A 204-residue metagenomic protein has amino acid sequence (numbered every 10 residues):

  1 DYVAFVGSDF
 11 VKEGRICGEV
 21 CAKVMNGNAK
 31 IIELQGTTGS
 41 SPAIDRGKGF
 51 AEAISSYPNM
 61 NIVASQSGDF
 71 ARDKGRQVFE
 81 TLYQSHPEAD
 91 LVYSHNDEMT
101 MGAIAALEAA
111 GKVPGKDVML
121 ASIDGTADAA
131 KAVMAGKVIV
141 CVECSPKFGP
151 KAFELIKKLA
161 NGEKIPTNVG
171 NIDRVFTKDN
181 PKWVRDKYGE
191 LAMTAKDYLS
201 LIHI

Functional and structural regions predicted by a protein language model:
D1-S8, D97-M101: Beta-alpha junction/loop-to-helix N-cap segments that form part of ligand/metal-binding clefts
Y2, G27-K30, Y57-N61, P87-D90 (+2 more regions): Loop/turn elements at helix/coil->beta-strand transitions in domains of secreted/extracellular proteins
V3-A4, K30-T38: Short beta-strand segments enriched in small/hydrophobic residues
V6-I31, K74-R76, G125-A129, S145-N161: Hydrophobic alpha-helical segments within soluble ligand-binding/sensing domains
E13-C17, S41-M60, K74, V78 (+1 more regions): Short, solvent-exposed amphipathic alpha-helices that sit in or adjacent to ligand/effector-binding or catalytic
L34, T38-P42, A53-I54, F148-I202: Hinge/cleft segment of the Venus flytrap/periplasmic-binding protein
L34-D45, S65, Y93-D97, S145: Extracytoplasmic "Venus flytrap"
F50, A64, G68-K131: Hydrophobic alpha-helical
